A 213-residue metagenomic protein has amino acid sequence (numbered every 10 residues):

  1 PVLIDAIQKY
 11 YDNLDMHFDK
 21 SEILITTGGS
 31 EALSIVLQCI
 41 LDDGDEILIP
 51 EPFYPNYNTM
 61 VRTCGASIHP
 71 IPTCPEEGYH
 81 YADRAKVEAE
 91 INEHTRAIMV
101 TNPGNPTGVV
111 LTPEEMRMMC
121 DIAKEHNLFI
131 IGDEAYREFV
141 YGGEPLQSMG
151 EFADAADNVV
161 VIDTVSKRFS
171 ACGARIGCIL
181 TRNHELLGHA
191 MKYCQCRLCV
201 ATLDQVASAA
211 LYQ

Functional and structural regions predicted by a protein language model:
P1-G28, I35, K86, L211-Y212: N-terminal small-domain helix-loop-helix segment of the aminotransferase-like
S21, Q38-V100, P113: PLP-dependent aminotransferase-like
D45, A66, E125-F129, A155-D157: A short helix->loop->beta-strand "cap" motif at the edges of active sites that frequently abuts
P52, E134-Y136, V165: Short strand-turn motif at the edge of the Rossmann-like AdoMet-binding core
Y57, M119, M149: Aromatic/hydrophobic pocket-lining residues that form π-stacking "cages" and hydrophobic walls in ligand
C74-G142: Active-site phosphate-binding strand-loop segment of PLP-dependent enzymes
F152-Q213: Conserved core segment of the aminotransferase class I/II
